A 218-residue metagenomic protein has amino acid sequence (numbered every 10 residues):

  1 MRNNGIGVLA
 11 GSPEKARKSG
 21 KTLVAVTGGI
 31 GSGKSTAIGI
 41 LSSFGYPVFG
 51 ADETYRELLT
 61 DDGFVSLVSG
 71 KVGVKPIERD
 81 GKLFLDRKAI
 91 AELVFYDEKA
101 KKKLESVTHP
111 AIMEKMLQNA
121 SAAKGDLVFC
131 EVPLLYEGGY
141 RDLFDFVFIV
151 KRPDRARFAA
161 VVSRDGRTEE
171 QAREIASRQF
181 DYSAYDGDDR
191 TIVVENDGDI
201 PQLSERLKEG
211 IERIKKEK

Functional and structural regions predicted by a protein language model:
M1-T22: Extreme N-terminal, non-catalytic leader segments that precede Walker-type/kinase nucleotide-binding cores
V26: Hydrophobic anchor at the beta1->P-loop junction of P-loop NTPases
S32: ATP-binding Walker
S35: Walker A/P-loop
Y46-D61: Short beta-strand-centered segment that lines the nucleotide-binding/catalytic pocket of NTP-utilizing
E57-K124: ATP-dependent small-molecule kinase phosphotransfer cores that center on conserved nucleotide phosphate-binding segments
K115, D142-L143, S163-E217: Small-molecule kinase domains that catalyze NTP-dependent phosphoryl transfer to phosphate-bearing small molecules
K115-A122, L127-A160: ATP-dependent NMP and nucleoside kinases share a basic, alpha-helical "lid"
